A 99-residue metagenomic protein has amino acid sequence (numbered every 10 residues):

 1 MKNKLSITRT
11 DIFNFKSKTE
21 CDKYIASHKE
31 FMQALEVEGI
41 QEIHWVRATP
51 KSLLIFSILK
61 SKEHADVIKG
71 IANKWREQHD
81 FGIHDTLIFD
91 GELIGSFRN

Functional and structural regions predicted by a protein language model:
M1-K74, F81-N99: Short S/T/G/P-rich N-terminal loop/turn motif that feeds into the first structured element of a domain
